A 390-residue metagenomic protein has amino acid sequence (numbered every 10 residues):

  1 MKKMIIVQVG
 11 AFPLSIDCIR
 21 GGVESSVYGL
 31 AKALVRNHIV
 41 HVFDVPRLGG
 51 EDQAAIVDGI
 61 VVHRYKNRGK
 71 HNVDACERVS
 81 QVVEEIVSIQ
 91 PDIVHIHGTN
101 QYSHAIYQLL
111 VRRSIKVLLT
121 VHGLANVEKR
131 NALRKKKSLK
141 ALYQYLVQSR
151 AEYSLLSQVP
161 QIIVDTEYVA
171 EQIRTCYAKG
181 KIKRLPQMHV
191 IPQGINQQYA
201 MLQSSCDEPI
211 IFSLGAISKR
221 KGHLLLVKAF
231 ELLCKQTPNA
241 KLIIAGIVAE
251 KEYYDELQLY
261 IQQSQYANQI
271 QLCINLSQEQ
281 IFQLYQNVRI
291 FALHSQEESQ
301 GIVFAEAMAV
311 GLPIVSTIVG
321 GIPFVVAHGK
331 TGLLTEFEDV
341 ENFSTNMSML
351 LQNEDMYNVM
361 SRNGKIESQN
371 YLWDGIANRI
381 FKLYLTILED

Functional and structural regions predicted by a protein language model:
V7, S204-F230, I243: Conserved donor-binding/catalytic core segment of Leloir-type glycosyltransferases
A125, L142-I162: Membrane-proximal helix-turn-helix segments that form the acceptor-binding/catalytic region of lipid-linked
Y168, G194: Carbohydrate-associated surface elements
Y254-L276: Nucleotide-activated donor-binding/catalytic signature segment of Leloir-type glycosyltransferases, i.e., the conserved
N275-L276, Q283-V288: Short alpha-helical donor nucleotide-sugar binding micro-motif in glycosyltransferases
Q296: Aromatic "clamp/platform" in nucleotide-sugar-dependent glycosyltransferases that forms part of the donor/acceptor
P313-S316, V326: Short hydrophobic beta-strand element within catalytic cores of glycosyltransferases and related nucleotide-activated
H328-G329, L333-V340, M349-E354: Conserved acidic donor-binding segment of nucleotide-sugar-dependent glycosyltransferases
